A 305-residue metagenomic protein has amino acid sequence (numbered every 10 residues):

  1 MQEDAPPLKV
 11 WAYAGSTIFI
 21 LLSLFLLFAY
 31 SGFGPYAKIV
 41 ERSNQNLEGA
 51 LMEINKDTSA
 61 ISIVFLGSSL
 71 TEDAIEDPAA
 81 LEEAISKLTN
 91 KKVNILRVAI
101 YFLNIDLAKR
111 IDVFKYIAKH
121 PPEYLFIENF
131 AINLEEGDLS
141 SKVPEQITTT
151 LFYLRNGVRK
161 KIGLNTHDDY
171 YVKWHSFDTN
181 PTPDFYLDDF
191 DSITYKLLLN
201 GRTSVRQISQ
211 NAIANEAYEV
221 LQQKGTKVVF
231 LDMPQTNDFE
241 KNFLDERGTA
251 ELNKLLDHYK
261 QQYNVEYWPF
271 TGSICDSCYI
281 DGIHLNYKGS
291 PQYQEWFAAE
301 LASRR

Functional and structural regions predicted by a protein language model:
M1-S62: N-terminal secretory targeting modules
S43-E53, K109-K115, A212-A217, K254: Alpha-helical scaffolding within the catalytic cores of extracellular/periplasmic polymer-degrading hydrolases
S59-I61, K91-K92, H120-L125, Q223-V229 (+1 more regions): Loop/turn elements at helix/coil->beta-strand transitions in domains of secreted/extracellular proteins
L66, L70-Y153: Membrane-embedded segments
R97-Y101, D232, P269-T271: Residue-level recognition of beta-strand->loop/alpha-helix junctions
Y124, E128-A131, E135-V229: Secreted/periplasmic serine-hydrolase-like ester/acetyl group-modifying domain
N237-W268: Substrate-gating cap/lid alpha-helix
D281-R305: Histidine-centered active-site loop/cap adjacent to the catalytic His in serine esterases/O-acetyl transfer systems
